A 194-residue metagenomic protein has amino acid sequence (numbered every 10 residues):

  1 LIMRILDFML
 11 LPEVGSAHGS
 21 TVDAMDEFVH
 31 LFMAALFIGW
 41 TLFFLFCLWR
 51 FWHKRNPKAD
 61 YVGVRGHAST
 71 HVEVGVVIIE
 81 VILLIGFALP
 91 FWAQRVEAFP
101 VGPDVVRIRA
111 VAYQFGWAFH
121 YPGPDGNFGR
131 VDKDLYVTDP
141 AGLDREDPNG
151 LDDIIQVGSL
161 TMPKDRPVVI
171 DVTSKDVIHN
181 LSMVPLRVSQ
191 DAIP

Functional and structural regions predicted by a protein language model:
I2-F28, L48-P194: Non-transmembrane, membrane-proximal soluble domains of secreted or membrane proteins
D26-G39: Alpha-helical transmembrane segments
G39-R50: Central hydrophobic cores of alpha-helical transmembrane segments in multi-pass inner-membrane proteins across all
